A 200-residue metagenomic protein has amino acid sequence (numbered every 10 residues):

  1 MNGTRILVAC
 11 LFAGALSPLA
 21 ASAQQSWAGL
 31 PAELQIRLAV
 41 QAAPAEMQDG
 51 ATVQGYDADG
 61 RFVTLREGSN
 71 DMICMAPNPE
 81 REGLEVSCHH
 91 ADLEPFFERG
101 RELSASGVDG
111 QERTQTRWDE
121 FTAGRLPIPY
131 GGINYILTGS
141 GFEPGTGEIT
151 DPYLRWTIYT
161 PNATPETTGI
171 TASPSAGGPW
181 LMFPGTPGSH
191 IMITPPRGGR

Functional and structural regions predicted by a protein language model:
M1-V8: Bacterial N-terminal signal peptides that target proteins for export
V8-P18: Bacterial N-terminal signal peptides
L19-A23: Signal peptide processing junction and immediate N-terminal pro/mature segment of secreted/exported proteins
Q24-R200: Primary mode marks residue(s) on the alpha4-beta5-alpha5 output face of response regulator receiver
